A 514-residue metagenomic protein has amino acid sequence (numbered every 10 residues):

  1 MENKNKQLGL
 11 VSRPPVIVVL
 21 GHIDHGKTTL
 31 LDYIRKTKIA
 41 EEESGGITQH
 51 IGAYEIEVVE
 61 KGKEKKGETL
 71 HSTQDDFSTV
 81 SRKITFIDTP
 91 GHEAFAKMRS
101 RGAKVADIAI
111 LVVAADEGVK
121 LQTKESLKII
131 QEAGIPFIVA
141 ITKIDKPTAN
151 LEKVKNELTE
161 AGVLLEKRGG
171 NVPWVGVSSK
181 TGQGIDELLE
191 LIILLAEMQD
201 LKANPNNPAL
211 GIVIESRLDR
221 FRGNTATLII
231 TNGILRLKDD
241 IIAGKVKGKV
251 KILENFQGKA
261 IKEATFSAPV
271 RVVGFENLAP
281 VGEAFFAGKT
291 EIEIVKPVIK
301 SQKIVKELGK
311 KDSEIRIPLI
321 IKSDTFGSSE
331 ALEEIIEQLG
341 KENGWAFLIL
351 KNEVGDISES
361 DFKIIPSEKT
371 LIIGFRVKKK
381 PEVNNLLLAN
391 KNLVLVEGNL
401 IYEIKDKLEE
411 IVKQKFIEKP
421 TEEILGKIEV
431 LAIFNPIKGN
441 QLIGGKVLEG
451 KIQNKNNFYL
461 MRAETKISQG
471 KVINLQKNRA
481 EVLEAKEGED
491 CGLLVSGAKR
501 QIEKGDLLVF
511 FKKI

Functional and structural regions predicted by a protein language model:
E2-G62, R82-F86, A226-N232, D239-I242: Conserved G1/Walker A P-loop phosphate-binding module
K4, N232-R236, D240-T370, A485-I514: Catalytic P-loop NTP-binding/switch module of NTPases
N5, M198-E215, K289-R316, L408-V430: Long, charged amphipathic helices and adjacent flexible linkers at domain junctions
P15, E43-G67, D75-I108, A115 (+4 more regions): Switch I (G2) and immediately adjacent beta-strands of P-loop GTPase domains
T37, G91-E93, A115-V119, K143-T148 (+13 more regions): Conserved nucleotide-binding/hydrolysis micro-motifs of P-loop NTPases
E93, K104-K124, A133-E152, P318 (+1 more regions): Conserved Switch II/interswitch segment of TRAFAC-class P-loop GTPases
D145-N206, A346-E353, D361, P366-K405: Canonical P-loop GTPase G-domain recognition
T225-I241, L431-R479: Charge-patterned, long linear interaction tracts outside catalytic cores
